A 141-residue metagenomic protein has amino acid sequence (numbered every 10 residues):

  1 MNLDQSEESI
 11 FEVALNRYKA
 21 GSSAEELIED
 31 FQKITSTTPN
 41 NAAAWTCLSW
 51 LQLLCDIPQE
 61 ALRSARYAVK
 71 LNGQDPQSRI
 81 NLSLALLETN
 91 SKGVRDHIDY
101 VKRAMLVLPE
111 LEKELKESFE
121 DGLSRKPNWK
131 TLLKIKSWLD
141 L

Functional and structural regions predicted by a protein language model:
D4-T37, C47: Alpha-helical segment of the N-proximal tetratricopeptide repeat
A14-L15, S49, S83, E120: Conserved small-residue packing positions in alpha-helical repeats and bundles
Y18, Q32-T35, V69, K102-P109: A conserved position within tetratricopeptide repeats
A20-D30, C55-Y67, T89-Y100, K126-K130: Structural signature of tandem alpha-helical TPR/SEL1-like repeats, specifically the intra-repeat loop/turn
A43-C47, Q77-L82, D96-H97, L111-E117: Alpha-solenoid helical repeat scaffolds
Y100, A104-L141: Terminal, low-structured helical/coil segments at or just beyond the last alpha-helical repeat
